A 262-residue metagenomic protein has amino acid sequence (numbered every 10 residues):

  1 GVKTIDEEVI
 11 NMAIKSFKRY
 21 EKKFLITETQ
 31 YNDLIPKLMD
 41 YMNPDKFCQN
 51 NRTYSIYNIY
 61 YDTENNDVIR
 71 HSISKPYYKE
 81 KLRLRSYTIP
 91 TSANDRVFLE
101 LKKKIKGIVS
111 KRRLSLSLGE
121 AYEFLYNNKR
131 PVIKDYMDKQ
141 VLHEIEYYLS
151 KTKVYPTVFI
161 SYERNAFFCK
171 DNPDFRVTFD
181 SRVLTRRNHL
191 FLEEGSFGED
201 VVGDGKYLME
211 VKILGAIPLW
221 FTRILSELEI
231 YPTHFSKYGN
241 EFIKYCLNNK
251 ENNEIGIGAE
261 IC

Functional and structural regions predicted by a protein language model:
V2-C262: Phosphate-end processing signature that detects enzymes handling 5′-triphosphorylated RNA and polyphosphate
